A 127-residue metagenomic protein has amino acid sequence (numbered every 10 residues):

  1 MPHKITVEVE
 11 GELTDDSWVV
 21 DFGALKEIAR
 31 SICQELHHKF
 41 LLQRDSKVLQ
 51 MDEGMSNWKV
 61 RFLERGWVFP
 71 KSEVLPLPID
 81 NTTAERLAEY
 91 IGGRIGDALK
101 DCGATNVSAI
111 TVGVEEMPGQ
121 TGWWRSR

Functional and structural regions predicted by a protein language model:
M1-R127: Charge-rich, low-complexity N-terminal segments
